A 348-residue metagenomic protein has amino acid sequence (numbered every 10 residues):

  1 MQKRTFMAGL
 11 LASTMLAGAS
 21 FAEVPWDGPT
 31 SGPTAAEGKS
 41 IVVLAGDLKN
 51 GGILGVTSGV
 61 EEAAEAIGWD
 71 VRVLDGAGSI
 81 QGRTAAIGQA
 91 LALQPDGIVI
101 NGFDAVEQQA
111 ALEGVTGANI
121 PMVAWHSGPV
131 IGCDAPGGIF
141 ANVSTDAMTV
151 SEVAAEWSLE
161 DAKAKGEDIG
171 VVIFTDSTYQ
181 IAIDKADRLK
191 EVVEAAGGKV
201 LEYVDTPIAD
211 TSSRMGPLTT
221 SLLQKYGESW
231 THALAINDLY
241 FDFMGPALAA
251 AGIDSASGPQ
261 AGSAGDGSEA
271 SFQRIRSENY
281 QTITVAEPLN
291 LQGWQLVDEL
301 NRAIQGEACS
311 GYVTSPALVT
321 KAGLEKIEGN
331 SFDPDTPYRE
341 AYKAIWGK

Functional and structural regions predicted by a protein language model:
M1-A22: Gram-negative bacterial Sec-dependent N-terminal signal peptides
S20-K348: A residue-level marker of the well-folded mature domains of exported/periplasmic proteins
